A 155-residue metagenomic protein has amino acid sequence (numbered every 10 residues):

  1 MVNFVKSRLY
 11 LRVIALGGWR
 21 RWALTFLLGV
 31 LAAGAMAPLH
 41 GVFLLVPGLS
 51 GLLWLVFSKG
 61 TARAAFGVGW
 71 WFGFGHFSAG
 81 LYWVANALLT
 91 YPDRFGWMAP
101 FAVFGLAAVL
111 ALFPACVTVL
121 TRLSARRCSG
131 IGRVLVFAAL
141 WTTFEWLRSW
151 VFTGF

Functional and structural regions predicted by a protein language model:
V2-F155: Membrane-embedded alpha-helical bundles of multi-pass enzymes that act on lipidic or dolichyl-linked glycan substrates
